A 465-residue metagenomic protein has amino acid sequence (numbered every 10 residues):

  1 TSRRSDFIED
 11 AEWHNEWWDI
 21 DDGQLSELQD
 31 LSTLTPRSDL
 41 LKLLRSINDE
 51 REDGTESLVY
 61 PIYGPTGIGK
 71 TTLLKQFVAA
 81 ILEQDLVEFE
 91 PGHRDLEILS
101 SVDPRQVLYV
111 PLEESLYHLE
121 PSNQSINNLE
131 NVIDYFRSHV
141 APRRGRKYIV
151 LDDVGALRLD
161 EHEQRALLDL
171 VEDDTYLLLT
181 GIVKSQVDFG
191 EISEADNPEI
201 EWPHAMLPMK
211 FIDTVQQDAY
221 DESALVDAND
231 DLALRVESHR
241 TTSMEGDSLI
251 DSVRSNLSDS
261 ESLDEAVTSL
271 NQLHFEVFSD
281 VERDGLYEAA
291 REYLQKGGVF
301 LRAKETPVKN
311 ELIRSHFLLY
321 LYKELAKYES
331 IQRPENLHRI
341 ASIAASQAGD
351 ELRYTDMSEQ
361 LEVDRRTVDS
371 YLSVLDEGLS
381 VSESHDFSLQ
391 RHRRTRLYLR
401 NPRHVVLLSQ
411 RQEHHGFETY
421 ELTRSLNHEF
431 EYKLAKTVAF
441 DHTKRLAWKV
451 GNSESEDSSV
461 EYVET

Functional and structural regions predicted by a protein language model:
T1-S57: A short, basic N-terminal segment
T55-Q76: Walker A/P-loop nucleotide-binding motif
Q84-E114: Conserved catalytic segments around the Walker B and adjacent sensor/switch elements of P-loop NTPase domains
L108-A141: Short glycine-rich substrate-engagement loop in P-loop NTPases that contacts/grips substrate
F136-D160: Conserved P-loop NTPase "ATPase switch" module shared by AAA+ and STAND
L170-S193: Sensor-1/coupling segment of RecA-like P-loop NTPase cores
E191-P334: Interdomain motor-coupling "hinge/lid" segment immediately C-terminal to the ATP-binding subdomain of NTP-driven enzymes
G298-E464: Accessory nucleic acid-recognition modules appended to NTPase machines
